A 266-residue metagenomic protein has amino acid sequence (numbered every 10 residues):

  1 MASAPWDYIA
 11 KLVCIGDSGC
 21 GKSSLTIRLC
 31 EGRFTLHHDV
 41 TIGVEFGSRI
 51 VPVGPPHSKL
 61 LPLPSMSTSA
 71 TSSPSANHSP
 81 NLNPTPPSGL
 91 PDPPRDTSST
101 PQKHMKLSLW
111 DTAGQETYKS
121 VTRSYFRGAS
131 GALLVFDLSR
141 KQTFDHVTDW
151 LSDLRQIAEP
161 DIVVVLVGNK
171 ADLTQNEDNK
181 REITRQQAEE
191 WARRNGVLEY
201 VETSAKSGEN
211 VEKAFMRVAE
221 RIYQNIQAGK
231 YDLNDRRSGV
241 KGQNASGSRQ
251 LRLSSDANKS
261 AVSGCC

Functional and structural regions predicted by a protein language model:
M1-G19, S23, I27, P52-H104 (+1 more regions): Conserved P-loop small GTPase signature centered on TRAFAC-class small GTPases
L12, L25, L109, Y125 (+3 more regions): Hydrophobic packing within well-folded, soluble alpha/beta domains
E31-D39, H57: Post-Walker A helix-loop "phosphate-sensing" segment adjacent to the P-loop in P-loop NTPases
S98-Q102, S124-G128, R155-P160: Conserved catalytic network of the ASCE P-loop NTPase/AAA+ motor domain
K103-S120: Switch II (G3) loop of P-loop NTPases
S108-W110, T143, W150: WD40-repeat beta-propellers
E116, A129-T148, A158-D161, A171-R181 (+1 more regions): Conserved Switch II/interswitch segment of TRAFAC-class P-loop GTPases
L151-S152, E189: Generic structural signal for well-ordered alpha-helices, preferentially at hydrophobic/aromatic core positions
